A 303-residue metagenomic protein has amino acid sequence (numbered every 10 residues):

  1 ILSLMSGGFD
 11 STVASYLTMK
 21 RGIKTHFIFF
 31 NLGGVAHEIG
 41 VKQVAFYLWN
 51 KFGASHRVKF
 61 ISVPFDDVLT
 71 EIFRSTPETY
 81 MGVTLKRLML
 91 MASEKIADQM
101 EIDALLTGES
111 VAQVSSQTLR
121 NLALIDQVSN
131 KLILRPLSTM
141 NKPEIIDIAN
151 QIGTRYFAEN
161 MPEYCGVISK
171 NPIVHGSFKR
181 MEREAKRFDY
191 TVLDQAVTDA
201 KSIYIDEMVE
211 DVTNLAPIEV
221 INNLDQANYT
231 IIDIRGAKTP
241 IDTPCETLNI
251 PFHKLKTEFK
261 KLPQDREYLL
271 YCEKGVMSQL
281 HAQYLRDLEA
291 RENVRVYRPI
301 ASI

Functional and structural regions predicted by a protein language model:
I1-R21, Y271-S278: A phosphate-binding catalytic loop at a beta-strand-loop-alpha-helix junction that coordinates phosphoryl groups
I1-S3, Y16, K20, K24-H26 (+2 more regions): ATP/NTP-dependent adenylation/nucleotidyl-transfer catalytic domains that generate, transfer, or process NMP-activated
S11, M89-L90, A216-P217, P251 (+1 more regions): Amphipathic coiled-coil/heptad-repeat helices and related helical stalk/stem segments that mediate oligomerization
N31-G33, K274: Residue-level signal for short, function-critical loop segments
T230-I234: Short hydrophobic beta-strand that contains or immediately precedes a catalytic carboxylate
A237-E267, K274-I303: Rhodanese-like catalytic fold shared by cysteine-dependent sulfurtransferases and DSP/PTP-type phosphatases
